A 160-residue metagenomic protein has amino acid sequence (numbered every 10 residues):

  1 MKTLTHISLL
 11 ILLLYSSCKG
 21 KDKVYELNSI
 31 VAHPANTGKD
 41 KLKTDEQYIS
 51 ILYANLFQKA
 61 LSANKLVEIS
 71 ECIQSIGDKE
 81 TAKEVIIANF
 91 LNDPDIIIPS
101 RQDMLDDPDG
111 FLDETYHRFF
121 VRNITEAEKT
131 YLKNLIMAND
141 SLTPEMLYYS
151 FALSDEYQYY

Functional and structural regions predicted by a protein language model:
M1-C18: Sec-dependent bacterial lipoprotein signal peptides
Y15-Y160: Composition-driven recognition of low-complexity segments enriched in small/aliphatic/hydroxylated residues
